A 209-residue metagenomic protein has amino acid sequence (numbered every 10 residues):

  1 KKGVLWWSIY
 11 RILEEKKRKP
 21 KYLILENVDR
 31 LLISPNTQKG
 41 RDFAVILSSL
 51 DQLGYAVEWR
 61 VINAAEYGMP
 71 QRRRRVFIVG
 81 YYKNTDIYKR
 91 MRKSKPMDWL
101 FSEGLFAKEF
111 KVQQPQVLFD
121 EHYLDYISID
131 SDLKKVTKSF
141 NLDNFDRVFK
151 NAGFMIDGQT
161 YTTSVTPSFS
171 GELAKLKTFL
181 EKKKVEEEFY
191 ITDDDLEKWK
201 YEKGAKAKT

Functional and structural regions predicted by a protein language model:
K1-T209: Class I S-adenosyl-L-methionine
